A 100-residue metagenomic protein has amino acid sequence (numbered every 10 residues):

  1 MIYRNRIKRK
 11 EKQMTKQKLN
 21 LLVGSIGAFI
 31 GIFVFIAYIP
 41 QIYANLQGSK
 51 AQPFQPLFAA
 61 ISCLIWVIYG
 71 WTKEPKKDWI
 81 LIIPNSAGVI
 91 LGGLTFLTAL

Functional and structural regions predicted by a protein language model:
M1-L100: Alpha-helical membrane-protein topology signature
